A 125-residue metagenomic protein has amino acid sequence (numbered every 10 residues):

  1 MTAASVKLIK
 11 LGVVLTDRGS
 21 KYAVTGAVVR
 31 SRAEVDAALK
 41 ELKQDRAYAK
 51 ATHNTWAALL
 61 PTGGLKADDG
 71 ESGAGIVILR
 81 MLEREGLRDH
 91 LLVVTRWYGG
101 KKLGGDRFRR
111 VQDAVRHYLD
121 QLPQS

Functional and structural regions predicted by a protein language model:
M1-S72, L82, D120, Q124: C-terminal regulatory domains involved in ligand/effector binding and gene-expression control
A33-D36, D89, R110: A broad, structure-centric signal for solvent-exposed, well-ordered loop/edge residues that line or flank functional
A58, D89-Y98: Glycine- and acidic-rich phosphate- and metal-coordinating loops
G73-G75, R96-S125: Active-site-proximal loop/helix of nucleotide/amide-processing enzymes and allied scaffolds
M81-R88: Short glycine/proline-enriched loop/turn "hinge" motifs that connect secondary-structure elements and lie
